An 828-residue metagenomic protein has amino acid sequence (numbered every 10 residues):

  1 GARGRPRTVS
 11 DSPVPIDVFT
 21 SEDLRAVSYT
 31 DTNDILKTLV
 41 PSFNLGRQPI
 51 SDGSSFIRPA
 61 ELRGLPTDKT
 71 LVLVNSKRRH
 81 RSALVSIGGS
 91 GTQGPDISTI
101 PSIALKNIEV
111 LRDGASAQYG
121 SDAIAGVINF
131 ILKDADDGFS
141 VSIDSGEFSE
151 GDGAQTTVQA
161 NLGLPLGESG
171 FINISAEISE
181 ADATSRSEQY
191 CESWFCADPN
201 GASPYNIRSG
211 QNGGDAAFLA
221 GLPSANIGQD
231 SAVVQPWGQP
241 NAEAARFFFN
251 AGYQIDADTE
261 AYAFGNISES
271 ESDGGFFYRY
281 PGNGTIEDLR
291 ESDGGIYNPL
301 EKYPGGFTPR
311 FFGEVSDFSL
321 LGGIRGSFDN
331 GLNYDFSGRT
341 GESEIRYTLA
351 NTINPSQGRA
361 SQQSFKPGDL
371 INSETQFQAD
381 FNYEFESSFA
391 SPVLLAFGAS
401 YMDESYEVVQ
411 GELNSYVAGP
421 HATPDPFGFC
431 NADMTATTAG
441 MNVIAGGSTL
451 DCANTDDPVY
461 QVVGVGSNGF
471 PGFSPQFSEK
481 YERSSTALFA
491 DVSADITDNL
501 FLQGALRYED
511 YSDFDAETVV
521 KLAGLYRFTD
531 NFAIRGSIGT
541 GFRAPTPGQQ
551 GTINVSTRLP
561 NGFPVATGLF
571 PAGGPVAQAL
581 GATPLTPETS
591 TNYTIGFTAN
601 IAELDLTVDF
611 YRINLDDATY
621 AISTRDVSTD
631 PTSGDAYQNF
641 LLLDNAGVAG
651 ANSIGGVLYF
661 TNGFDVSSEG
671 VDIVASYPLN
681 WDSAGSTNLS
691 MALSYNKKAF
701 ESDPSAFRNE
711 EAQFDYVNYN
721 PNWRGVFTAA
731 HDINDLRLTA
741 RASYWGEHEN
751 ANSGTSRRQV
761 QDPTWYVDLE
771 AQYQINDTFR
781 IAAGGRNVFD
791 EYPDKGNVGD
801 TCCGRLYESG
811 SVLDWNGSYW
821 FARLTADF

Functional and structural regions predicted by a protein language model:
G1-V27, S54, A83-G89, F139: N-terminal periplasmic "start-of-domain" segments of outer-membrane beta-barrel proteins
T8, I16, L36-R81: Extracytoplasmic beta-strand/coil segments of soluble accessory domains associated with Gram-negative outer-membrane
D34-I35, L39, R58-A60, L73 (+3 more regions): N-terminal periplasmic accessory domains that precede and gate Gram-negative outer-membrane beta-barrel machines
K77-R112: Short acidic/polar hinge/loop motifs at secondary-structure boundaries that mediate gating or recognition
E150-G305, P309-G323, S327-F328, Q503 (+1 more regions): Transmembrane beta-barrel wall of Gram-negative outer-membrane proteins
P299-E301, F307-L320, D329, T340 (+3 more regions): Outer-membrane beta-barrel transmembrane domain signature of Gram-negative proteins, especially the mid-to-C-terminal
F397, N499, Y611-S753: Gram-negative outer-membrane beta-barrel transporters
L615-D616, S743-A751, Q772-F828: C-terminal beta-signal and adjacent terminal beta-strands/loops of Gram-negative outer-membrane beta-barrel proteins
